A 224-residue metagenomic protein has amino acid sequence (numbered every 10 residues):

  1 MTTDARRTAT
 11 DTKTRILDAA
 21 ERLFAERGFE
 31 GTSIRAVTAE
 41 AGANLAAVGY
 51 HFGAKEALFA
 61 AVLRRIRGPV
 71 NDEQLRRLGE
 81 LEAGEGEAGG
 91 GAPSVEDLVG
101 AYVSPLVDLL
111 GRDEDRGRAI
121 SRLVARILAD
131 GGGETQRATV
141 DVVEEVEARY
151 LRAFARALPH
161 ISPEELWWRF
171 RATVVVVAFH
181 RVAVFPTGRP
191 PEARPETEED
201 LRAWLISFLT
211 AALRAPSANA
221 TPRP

Functional and structural regions predicted by a protein language model:
M1-D11, E82, A220-P224: N-terminal intrinsically disordered/low-complexity leader segments
K13-D18, F52-L75, G79, T139: An amphipathic alpha-helix adjacent to DNA-recognition modules
R15, L23-A57, A61-R65: Helix-turn-helix
F59, Q74, L78, E82 (+3 more regions): N-terminal/domain-start segments enriched in small and hydrophobic, helix-friendly residues, covering either
L75-R118, F170: Hydrophobic alpha-helical connector segments
D97-G100, R116-R122, G132-L158: Amphipathic alpha-helical packing segments from all-alpha helical-bundle domains
Y102, L106, S121-L128, T173-V177 (+1 more regions): Short alpha-helical scaffolding segments that buttress acidic/His motifs in well-ordered protein cores
D108, R112, D141-P224: C-terminal peripheral helix-coil segments that are non-catalytic and often amphipathic
